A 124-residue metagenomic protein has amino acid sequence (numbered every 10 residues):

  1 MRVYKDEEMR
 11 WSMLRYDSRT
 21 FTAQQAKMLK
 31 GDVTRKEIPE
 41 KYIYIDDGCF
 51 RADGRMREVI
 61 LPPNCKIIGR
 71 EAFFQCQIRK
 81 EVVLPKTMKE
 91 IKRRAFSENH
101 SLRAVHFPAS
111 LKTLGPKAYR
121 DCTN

Functional and structural regions predicted by a protein language model:
M1-T20, L29-Y44, G54-I67, Q77-E90 (+2 more regions): Structural signature of tandem-repeat unit edges
